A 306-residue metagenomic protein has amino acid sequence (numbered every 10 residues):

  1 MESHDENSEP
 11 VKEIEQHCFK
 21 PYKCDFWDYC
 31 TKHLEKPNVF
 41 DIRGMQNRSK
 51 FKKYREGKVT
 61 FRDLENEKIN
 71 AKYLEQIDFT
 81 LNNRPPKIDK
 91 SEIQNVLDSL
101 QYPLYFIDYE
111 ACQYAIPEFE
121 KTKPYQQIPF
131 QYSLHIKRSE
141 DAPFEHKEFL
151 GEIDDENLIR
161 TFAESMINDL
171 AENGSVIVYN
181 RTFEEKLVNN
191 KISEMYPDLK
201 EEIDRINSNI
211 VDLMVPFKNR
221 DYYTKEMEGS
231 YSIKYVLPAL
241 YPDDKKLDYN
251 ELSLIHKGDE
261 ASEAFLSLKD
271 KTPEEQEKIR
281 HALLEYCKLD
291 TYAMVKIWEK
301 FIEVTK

Functional and structural regions predicted by a protein language model:
M1, H146-G258: Conserved DEDDh/DEDDy metal-dependent 3′-5′ exonuclease domain
M1-V39, E56, E228, V236-K306: Acidic, Mg2+-coordinating catalytic module of metal-dependent nucleases/exonucleases that use a two-metal-ion mechanism
D28, Y109-Q113, I136-R138, I153-D154 (+4 more regions): Short, flexible loop/turn elements at secondary-structure junctions
E35-D78: Helix-hairpin-helix
K53-E56, E67, T80, P103 (+7 more regions): Generic, well-ordered alpha-helical scaffold segments in large soluble proteins
F61, Y73, C112-I116, D141-P143 (+5 more regions): Flexible loop/turn segments at secondary-structure boundaries
F61-I116: Long, highly charged low-complexity segments
E92-E172: Conserved RNase H-like, two-metal-ion catalytic cores of nucleic-acid enzymes
